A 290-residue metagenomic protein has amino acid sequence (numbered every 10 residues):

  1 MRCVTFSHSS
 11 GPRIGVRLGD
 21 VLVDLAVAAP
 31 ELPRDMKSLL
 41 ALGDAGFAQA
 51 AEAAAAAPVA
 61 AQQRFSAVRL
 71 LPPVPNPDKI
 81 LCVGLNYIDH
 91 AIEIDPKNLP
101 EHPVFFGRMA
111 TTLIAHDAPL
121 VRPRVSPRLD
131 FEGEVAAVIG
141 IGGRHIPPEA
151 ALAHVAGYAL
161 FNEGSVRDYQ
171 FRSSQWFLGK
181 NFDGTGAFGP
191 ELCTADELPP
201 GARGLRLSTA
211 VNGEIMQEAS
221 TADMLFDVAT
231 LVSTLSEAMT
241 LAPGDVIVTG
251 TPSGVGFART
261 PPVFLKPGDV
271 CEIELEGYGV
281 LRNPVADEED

Functional and structural regions predicted by a protein language model:
M1-P103, E272: N-terminal non-catalytic cap/leader segment that marks the start of a structured domain
V4, L70-P72, E93-P96, L120-L129 (+4 more regions): A generic local secondary-structure boundary/capping motif
S7, R108-A110, D117, R124 (+4 more regions): Short, structured patches in soluble enzyme cores that scaffold and shape functional sites
S9-P12, A48-Q49, Q63, P73 (+2 more regions): Catalytic-pocket segment enriched in acidic/His residues
D78-L81, H102-V104, H116-L120, P127-V135 (+1 more regions): Generic beta-strand structural signal
K97, E101, F105-M109, E149-D183 (+2 more regions): Flexible glycine-rich active-site/ligand-binding loops centered on an Asp-His dyad
K97-H116, F131, K266-E276: Structural signature of FAD isoalloxazine-binding scaffolds in flavoprotein oxidoreductases
